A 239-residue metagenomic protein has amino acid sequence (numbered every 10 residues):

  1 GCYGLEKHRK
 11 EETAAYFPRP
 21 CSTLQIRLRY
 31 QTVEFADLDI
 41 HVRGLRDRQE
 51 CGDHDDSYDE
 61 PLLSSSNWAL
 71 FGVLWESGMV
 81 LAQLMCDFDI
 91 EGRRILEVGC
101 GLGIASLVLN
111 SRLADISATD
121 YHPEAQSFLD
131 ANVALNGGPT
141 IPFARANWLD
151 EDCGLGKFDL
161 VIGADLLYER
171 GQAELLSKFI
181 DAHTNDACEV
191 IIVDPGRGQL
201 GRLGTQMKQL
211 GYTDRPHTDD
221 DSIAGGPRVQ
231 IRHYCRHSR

Functional and structural regions predicted by a protein language model:
C2-R239: S-adenosylmethionine-dependent methyltransferases
